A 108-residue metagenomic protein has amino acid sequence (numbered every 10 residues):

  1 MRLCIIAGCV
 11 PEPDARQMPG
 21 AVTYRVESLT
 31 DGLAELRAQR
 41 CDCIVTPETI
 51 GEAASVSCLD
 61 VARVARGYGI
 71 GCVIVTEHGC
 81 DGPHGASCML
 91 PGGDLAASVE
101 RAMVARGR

Functional and structural regions predicted by a protein language model:
M1-P11, R25, I44: Conserved acidic segment of CheY-like receiver
C9-P13, P47-A54, G79-D81, D94: Short acidic, S/G/P-rich loop/turn micro-motifs used as interaction or catalytic elements
P13-M18, L36, H78-A86: Short loop/helix-cap segments at secondary-structure boundaries that form the rim of catalytic
R25-E27, G71-R108: Output/docking surface of receiver
E27-C43, T49: Acidic, metal-coordinating helix/loop segments flanking the phosphotransfer/catalytic sites of two-component signaling
R37-Q39, R63-I70, G79: Conserved phosphotransfer cores of two-component systems
V45-R66: Conserved phosphotransfer microenvironments
